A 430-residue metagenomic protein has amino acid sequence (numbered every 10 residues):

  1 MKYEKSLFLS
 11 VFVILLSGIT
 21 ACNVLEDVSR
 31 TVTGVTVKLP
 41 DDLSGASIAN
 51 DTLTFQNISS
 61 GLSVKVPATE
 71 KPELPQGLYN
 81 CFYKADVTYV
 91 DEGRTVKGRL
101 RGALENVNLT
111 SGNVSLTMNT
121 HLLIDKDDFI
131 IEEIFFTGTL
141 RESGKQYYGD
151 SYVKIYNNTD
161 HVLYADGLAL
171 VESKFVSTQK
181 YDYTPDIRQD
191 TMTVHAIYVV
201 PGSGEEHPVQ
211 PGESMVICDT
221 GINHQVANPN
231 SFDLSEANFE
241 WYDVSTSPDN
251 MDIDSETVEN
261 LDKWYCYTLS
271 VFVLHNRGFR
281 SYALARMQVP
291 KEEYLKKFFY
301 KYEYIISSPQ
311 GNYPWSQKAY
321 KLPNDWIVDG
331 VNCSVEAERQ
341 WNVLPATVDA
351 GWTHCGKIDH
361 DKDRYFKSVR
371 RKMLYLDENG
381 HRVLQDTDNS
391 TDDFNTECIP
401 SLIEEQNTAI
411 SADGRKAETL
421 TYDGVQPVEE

Functional and structural regions predicted by a protein language model:
M1-K38: Bacterial Sec-dependent N-terminal signal peptides
C22-V32, D42-I48, I58, F82-Y152 (+4 more regions): Intrinsically disordered, low-complexity linkers and terminal tails enriched in Ser/Thr/Pro/Gly with interspersed basic
V37, I48-A49, L53-Q56: Short Lys/Arg-enriched alpha/beta "domain-start" segment
N57-T69: Short, acidic Ser/Thr/Gly-rich low-complexity loop/linker segments typical of extracellular and cell-surface proteins
L74-C81: A glycine-anchored, Pro-Gly-centered beta-turn/N-cap motif
G212-E213: Loop/turn positions that initiate beta-strands
